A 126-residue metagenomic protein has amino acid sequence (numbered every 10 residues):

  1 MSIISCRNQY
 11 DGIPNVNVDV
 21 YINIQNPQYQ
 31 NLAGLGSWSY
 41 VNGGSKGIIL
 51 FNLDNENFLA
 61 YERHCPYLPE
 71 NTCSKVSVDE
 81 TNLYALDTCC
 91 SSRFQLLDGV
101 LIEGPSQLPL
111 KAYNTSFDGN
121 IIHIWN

Functional and structural regions predicted by a protein language model:
S2-S5: C-terminal motif of bacterial Sec signal peptides marking the signal peptidase cleavage site
R7-T81, Q95-L96, K111-N126: N-terminal pre-ligand scaffold of iron-sulfur
D79-C89, L101-K111: Short cysteine/histidine-rich metal-coordination sites, predominantly Zn2+-binding motifs
S91-R93: Detector for the c-type heme attachment site
